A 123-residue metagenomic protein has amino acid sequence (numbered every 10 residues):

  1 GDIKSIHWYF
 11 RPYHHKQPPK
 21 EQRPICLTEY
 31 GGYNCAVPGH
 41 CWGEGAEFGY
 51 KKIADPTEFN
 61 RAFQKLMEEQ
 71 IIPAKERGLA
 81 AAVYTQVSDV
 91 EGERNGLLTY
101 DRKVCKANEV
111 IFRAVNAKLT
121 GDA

Functional and structural regions predicted by a protein language model:
G1-K103: Substrate-binding/catalytic cleft of secreted carbohydrate-active enzymes, primarily glycoside hydrolases
G96-A123: Catalytic cores of secreted or luminal carbohydrate-active enzymes
